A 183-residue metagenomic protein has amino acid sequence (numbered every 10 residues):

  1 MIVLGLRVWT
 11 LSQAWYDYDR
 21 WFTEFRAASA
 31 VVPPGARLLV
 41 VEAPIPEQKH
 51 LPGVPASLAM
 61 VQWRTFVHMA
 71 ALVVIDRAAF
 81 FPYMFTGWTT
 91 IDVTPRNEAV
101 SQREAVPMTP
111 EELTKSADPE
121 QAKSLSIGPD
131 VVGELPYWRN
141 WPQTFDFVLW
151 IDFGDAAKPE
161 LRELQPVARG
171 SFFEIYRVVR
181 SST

Functional and structural regions predicted by a protein language model:
M1-D17, V40: Transmembrane alpha-helical segments
M1-L4, A70, Q165-A168: Generic secretory/membrane-interface signal
R7-L11, D130, K158: Generic, low-specificity signal for short hydrophobic/alpha-helical stretches with a mild N-terminal bias, encompassing
Y18-W21, A28-S124, V131, W141-F153: Short periplasmic/luminal acceptor-recognition loop of GT-C membrane glycosyltransferases, typified by
E24-A28, P159-R162: A short acidic, amphipathic alpha-helical/loop segment
L149-T183: Solvent-exposed soluble domains appended to multi-pass membrane proteins
